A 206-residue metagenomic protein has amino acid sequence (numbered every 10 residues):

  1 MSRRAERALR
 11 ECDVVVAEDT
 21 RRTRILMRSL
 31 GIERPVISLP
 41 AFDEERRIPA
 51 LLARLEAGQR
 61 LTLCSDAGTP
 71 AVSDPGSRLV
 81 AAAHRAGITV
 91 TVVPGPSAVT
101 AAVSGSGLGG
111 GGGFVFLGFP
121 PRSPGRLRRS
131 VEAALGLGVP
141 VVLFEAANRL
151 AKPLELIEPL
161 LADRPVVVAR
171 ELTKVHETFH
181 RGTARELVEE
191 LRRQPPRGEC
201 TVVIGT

Functional and structural regions predicted by a protein language model:
M1-A41: Glycine-rich, flexible N-terminal cofactor/catalytic loop recognition
A8-V15, G87-T91, P140-V141: Short active-site oxyanion
A17-E18, V90-G95, L143, V168: General beta-strand structural signal in soluble alpha/beta enzymes
R21-T23, G68-T69, A98, R149: Alpha-helix capping/helix-boundary segments
I37-P40, I48-S97, A101: Glycine/small-residue-rich loop that forms an oxyanion/phosphate-binding "nest" at active or ligand-binding sites
S38-R46, F119-P124: Conserved helicase motor
Q59-R60, V139-T206: A contiguous loop/helix-start segment that scaffolds small-molecule binding in enzyme catalytic cores
S77-L137: Class I SAM-dependent methyltransferase SAM-binding "motif I" and its flanking Rossmann-like core
